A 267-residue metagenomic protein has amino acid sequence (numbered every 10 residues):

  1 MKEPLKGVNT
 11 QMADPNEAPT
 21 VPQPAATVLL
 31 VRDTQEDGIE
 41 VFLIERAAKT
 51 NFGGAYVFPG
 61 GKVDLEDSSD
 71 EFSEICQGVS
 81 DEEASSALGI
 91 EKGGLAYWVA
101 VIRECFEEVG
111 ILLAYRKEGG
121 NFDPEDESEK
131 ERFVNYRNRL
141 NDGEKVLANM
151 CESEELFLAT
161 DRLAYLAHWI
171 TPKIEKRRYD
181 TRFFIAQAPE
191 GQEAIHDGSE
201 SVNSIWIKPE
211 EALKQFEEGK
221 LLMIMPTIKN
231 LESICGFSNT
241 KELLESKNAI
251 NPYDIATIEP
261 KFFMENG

Functional and structural regions predicted by a protein language model:
M1-G267: N-terminal leader/linker segments that precede catalytic domains of diphosphate-processing enzymes
